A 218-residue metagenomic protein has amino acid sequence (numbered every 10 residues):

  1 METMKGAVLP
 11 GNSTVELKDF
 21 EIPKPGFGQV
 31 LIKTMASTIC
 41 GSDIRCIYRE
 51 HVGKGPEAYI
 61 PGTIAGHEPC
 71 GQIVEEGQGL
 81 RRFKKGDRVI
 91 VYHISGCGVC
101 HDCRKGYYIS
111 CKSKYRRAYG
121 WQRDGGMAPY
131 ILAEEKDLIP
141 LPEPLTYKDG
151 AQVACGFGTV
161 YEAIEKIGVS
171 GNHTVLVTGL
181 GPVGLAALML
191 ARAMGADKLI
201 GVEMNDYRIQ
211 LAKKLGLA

Functional and structural regions predicted by a protein language model:
E2-K5: Extreme N-terminal starter segment of soluble prokaryotic enzymes
P10, E21-I22, I60-G66, A118-R123 (+1 more regions): Short Gly/Pro-enriched turn/cap motifs at secondary-structure boundaries
S13-L17, G41-S42: Short N-terminal binding/cap micro-motifs at the start of the first secondary-structure element
P23-T38, V52-H101, P142-P144: Glycine-rich beta-strand-centered segment in the early N-terminal region that forms part of a ligand/cofactor-binding
C40-G41, G53-G55, R82-F83, Y92-I139 (+1 more regions): Cysteine-cluster motifs in flexible loop/terminal segments that predominantly coordinate metals
S42-Y48: Cytochrome P450 core scaffold surrounding the K-helix E-X-X-R motif and the conserved "meander" helix-loop region
E143-A218: Mid-domain Rossmann-like dinucleotide-binding core that forms the NAD(H)/NADP(H) cofactor-binding site
